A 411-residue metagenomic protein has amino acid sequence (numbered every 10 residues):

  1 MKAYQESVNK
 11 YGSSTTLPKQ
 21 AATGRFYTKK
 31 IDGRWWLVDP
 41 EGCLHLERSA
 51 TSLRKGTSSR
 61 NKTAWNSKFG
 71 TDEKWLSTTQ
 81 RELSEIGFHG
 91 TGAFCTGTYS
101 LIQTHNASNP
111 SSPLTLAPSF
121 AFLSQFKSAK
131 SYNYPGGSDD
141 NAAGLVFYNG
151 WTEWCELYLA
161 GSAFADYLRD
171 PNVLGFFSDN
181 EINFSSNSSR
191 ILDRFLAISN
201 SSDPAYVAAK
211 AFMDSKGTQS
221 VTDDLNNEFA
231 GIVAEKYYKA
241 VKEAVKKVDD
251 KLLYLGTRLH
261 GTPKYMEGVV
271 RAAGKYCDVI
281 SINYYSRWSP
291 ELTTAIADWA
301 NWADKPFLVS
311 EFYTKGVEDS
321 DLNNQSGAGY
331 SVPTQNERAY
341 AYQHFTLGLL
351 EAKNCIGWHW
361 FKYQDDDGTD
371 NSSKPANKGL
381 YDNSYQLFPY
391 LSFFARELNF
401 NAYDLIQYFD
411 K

Functional and structural regions predicted by a protein language model:
M1-P110, Q125-G175, S220, D224-I232: Active-site-adjacent substrate/metal-binding segments within catalytic domains of carbohydrate-active enzymes
G33-R34, C43, S84-A93, N109-A117 (+5 more regions): Loop/turn elements at helix/coil->beta-strand transitions in domains of secreted/extracellular proteins
P40, D139-V146, D166-G268: Polysaccharide-binding and catalytic clefts of secreted carbohydrate-active enzymes
D72-L83, E156-S162, T262-A273, E291-T293 (+1 more regions): Short, acidic/polar
G92, V173-G175, N180, S310-F312 (+2 more regions): Substrate-binding cleft of secreted/luminal carbohydrate-active enzymes
S128-G144, V221-D223, G261, M266-E267 (+2 more regions): Active-site clefts of carbohydrate-active enzymes
D193-S202, F361-K411: Aromatic-rich peripheral "rim/lid" segments of glycoside hydrolase catalytic domains that contact and position glycan
T218, E228-E243, K247-G327, L347: Glycoside hydrolase catalytic-domain groove-lining segments
